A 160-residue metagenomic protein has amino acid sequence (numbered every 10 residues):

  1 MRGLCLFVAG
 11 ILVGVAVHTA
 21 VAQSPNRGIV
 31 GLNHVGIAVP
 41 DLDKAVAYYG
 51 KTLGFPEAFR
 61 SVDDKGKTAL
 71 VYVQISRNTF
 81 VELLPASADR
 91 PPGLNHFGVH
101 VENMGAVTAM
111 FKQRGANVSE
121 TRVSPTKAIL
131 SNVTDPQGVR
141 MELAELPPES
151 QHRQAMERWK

Functional and structural regions predicted by a protein language model:
G3-C5, L12, T19-G28, S61 (+2 more regions): Vicinal oxygen chelate
R27-V30, G36-F80, Q113, T121 (+1 more regions): Core segments of cupin and vicinal oxygen chelate
L32-H34, L94-H96: Eukaryotic phosphotyrosine signaling hubs
A38, G98-H100: Short hydrophobic/aromatic beta-strand micro-patches that form the beta-sheet surface supporting nucleotide- or nucleic
A47, M104-M110: Short amphipathic alpha-helices within nucleic acid-binding modules
N78-E82, G138-M141: Short, charged/polar, Gly/Pro-enriched secondary-structure boundary elements
